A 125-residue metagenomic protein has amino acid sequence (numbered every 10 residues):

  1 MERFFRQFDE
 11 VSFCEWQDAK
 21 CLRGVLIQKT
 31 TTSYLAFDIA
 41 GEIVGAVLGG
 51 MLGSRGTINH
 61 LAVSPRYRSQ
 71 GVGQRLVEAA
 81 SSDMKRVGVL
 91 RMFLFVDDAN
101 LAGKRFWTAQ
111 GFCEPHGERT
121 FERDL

Functional and structural regions predicted by a protein language model:
M1-E15, D38, E118: Short amphipathic alpha-helix that is part of the acyltransferase structural core
S12-A40: Active-site rim helix/loop that mediates acceptor-substrate recognition in acyltransferases
I39-G45, A102, P115: Glycine-rich acetyl-CoA-binding "A-motif" of GNAT/NAT acetyltransferases
E42-G50, T57-A62: Conserved beta-strand in the GNAT
S54-P65, L94, E122: Conserved acetyl-CoA binding element of GNAT-fold acetyltransferases
H60-V63, S69-S82, R105-A109: Conserved acetyl-CoA-binding loop-helix of GNAT-fold acetyltransferases
R68, L94-G103, E122-L125: Conserved beta-strand-loop-alpha-helix junction that forms the acyl-donor binding cleft
V77, M84-V96: Conserved GNAT acetyl-CoA-binding A-motif
